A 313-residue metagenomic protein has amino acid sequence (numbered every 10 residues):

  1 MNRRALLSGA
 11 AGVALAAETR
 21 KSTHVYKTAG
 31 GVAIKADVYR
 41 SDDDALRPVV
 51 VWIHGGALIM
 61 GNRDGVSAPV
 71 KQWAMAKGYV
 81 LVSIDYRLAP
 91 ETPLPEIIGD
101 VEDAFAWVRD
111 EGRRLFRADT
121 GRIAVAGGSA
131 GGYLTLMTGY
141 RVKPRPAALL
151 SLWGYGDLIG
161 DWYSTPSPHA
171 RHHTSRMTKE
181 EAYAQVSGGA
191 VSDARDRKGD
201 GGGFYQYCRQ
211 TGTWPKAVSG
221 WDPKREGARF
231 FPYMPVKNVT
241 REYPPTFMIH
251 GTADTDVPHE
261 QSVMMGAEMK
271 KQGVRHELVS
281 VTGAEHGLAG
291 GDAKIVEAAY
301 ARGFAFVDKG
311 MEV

Functional and structural regions predicted by a protein language model:
M1-A11: N-terminal secretory signal peptides and thylakoid transit peptides that target proteins across membranes
A17-D44: N-terminal cap/lid segment of alpha/beta-hydrolase-fold proteins
L46-G55: Short beta-strand element of the alpha/beta-hydrolase
D64-V82: Short amphipathic alpha-helix adjacent to the substrate-entry channel of hydrolases
P93-R113: Alpha/beta-hydrolase active-site loop
D110-M177: Primarily recognizes the serine-hydrolase "nucleophile elbow" in alpha/beta-hydrolase and SGNH/GDSL folds
L152-K237: Accessory cap/linker subdomain of secreted extracellular hydrolases
M248-H250, D254: Short beta-strand/loop motif that positions the catalytic acidic residue of the alpha/beta-hydrolase fold
